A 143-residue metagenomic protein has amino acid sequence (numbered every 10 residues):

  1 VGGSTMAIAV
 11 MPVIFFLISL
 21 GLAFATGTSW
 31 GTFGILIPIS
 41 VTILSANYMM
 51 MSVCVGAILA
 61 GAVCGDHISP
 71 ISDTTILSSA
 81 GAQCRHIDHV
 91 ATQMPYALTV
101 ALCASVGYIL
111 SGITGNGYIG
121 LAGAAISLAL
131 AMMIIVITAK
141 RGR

Functional and structural regions predicted by a protein language model:
V1-G3: Membrane-interface helix termini and inter-helical loops of multi-pass transporters
T5-M51, I58-D66: Hydrophobic alpha-helical transmembrane segments of multi-pass integral membrane proteins, predominantly secondary
F15-A23, P38-T42, I58-A62, V100-S111 (+1 more regions): Hydrophobic core segments of alpha-helical transmembrane domains in multi-pass membrane transport and ion-translocation
W30-G34, S72, T114-I119, T138-R143: Membrane-interfacial segments
I43-M51, H67-I71, M132-R143: Juxtamembrane membrane-interface segments at transmembrane alpha-helix termini
Y48-S52, G81-L98: Membrane-interface alpha-helices at helix entry/exit sites of multi-pass transporters
V53, G117-I126: Loop-to-transmembrane alpha-helix initiation sites
A62-L77: Short helical (or helix-break) motifs at transmembrane helix termini and adjacent helical loops in multi-pass membrane
